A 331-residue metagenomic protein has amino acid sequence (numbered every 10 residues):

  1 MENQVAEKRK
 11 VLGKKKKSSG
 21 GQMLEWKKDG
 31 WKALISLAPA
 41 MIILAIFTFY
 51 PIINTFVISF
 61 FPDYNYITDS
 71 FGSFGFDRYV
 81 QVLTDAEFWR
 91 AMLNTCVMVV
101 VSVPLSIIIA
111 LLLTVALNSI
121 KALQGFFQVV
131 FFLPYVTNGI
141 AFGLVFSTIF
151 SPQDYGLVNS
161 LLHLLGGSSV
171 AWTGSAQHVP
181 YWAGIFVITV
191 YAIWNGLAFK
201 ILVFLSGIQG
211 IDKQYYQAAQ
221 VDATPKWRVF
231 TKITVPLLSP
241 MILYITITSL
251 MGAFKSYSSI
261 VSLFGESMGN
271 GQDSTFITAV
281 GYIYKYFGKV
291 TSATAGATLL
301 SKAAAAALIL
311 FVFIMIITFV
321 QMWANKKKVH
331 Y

Functional and structural regions predicted by a protein language model:
M1-K27: Short, Lys/Arg-rich, polar N-terminal cytosolic tail immediately upstream of the first transmembrane signal-anchor
E25-Y331: A structural signal for multi-pass alpha-helical bundles of membrane permease subunits that mediate small-molecule
